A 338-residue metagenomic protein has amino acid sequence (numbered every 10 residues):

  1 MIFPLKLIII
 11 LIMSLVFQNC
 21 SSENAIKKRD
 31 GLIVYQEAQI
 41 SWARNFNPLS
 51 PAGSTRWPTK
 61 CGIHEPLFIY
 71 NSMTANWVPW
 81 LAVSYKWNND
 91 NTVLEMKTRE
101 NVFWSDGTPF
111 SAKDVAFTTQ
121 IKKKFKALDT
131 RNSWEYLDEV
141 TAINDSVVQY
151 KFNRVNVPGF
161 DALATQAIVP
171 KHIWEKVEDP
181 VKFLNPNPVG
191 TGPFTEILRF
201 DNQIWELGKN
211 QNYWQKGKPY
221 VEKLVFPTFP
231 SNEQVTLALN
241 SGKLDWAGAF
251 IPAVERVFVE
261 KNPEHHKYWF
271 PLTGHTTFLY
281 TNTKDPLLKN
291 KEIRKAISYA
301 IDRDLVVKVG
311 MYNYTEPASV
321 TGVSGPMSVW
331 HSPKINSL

Functional and structural regions predicted by a protein language model:
E23, K86, K97, R131-E175: Surface-exposed binding/hinge segments that line and control ligand-binding clefts or catalytic entry sites
D30-I40, V83, V93-M96, Q149 (+4 more regions): Short, well-ordered beta-strand elements
Q36-N89, Q120, V189-G190: N-terminal lobe/hinge region of extracytoplasmic solute-binding protein
Q39-W57, L81-V83, T108, T130 (+6 more regions): A structural "hinge/loop" feature
N71-S72, A164-P219, K223, E233: Gly/Pro-rich hinge or "lid" segments in bacterial periplasmic/extracellular proteins
V83-A127, I143, Q149, A238 (+1 more regions): Aromatic- and charge-enriched surface segment that lines or borders ligand/interaction sites
E139-T141, I197-E206, V225-D285, D304 (+2 more regions): Extracellular/periplasmic solute-recognition and catalytic clefts
P317-L338: Structural transition elements
